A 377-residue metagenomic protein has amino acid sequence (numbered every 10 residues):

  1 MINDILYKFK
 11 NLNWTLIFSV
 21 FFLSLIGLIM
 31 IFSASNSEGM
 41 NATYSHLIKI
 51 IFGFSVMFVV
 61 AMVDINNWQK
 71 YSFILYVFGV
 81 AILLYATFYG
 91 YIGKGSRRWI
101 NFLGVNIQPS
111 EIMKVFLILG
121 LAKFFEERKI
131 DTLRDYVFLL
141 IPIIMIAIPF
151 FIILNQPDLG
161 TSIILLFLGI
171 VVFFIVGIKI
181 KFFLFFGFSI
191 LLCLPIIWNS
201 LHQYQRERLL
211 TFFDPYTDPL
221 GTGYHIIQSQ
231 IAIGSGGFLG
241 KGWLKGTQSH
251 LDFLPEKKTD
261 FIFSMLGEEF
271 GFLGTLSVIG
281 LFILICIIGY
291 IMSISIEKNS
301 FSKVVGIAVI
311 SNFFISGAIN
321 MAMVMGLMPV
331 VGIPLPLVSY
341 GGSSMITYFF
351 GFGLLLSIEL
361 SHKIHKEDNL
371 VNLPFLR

Functional and structural regions predicted by a protein language model:
M1-F21: N-terminal membrane topogenic signal
M1-I2, I31, N320-R377: A juxtamembrane structural motif centered on a specific transmembrane helix
K8-F9, F138-L139, L251-L254, E297-K298: Helix-boundary and loop/linker segments of multi-pass membrane transporters
I17-L25, I29-S33, S37-H225, S264-M325 (+3 more regions): Hydrophobic alpha-helical transmembrane segments of multi-pass inner membrane proteins, especially in bacterial systems
E126, L239, M328: Nucleotide phosphate-binding site architecture
D158-I163, K241-G246, K257-T259, L276 (+3 more regions): Transmembrane helix boundary and interhelical junction motifs in multipass membrane proteins
T211, P215-T259, F270-G274: TM-adjacent membrane-interface loops and short helices in multi-pass inner/ER membrane proteins
